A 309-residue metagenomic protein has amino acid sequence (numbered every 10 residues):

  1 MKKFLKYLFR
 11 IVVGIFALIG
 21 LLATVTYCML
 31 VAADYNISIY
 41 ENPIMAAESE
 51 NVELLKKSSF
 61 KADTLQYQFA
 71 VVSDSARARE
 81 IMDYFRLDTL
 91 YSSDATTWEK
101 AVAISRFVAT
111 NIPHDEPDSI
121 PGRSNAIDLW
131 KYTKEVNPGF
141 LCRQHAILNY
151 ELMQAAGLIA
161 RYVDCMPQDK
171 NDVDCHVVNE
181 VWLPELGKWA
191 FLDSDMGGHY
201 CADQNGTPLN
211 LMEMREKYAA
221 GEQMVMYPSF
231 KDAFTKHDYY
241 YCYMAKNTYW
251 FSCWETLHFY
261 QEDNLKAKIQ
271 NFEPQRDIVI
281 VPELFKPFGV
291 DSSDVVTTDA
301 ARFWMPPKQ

Functional and structural regions predicted by a protein language model:
M1-L21: N-terminal Sec-pathway targeting helices
I19-Y40: Membrane-interface motif at the C-terminal end of an N-terminal transmembrane signal
A33-L55: Sec-dependent signal peptide cleavage junction
E48-F140, P306: Secondary-structure boundary elements
T96-A103, F107, Q144, L148 (+2 more regions): Extracytoplasmic/secreted proteins, especially bacterial periplasmic and envelope-associated proteins
P138-C142, V163-C165: Short His-Asn-centered micro-motif
I147-A220: Hydrophobic/aromatic-rich core segments of domains that either
A220-Q309: Low-complexity, Gly/Ser/Thr/Pro-rich intrinsically disordered linker/tail segments
